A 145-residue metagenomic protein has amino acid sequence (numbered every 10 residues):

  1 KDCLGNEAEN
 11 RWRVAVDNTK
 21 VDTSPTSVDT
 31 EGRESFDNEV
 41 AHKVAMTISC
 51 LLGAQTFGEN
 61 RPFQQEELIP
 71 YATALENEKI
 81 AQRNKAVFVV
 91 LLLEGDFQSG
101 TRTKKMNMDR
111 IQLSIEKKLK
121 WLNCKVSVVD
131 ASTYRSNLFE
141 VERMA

Functional and structural regions predicted by a protein language model:
K1-C3: Conserved catalytic cores of phosphodiester-cleaving nucleases, focusing on short active-site segments
G5-L92, K117-V128, S132: Catalytic cores of nucleic-acid endonucleases
F97-A145: Polybasic (Lys/Arg-rich)
